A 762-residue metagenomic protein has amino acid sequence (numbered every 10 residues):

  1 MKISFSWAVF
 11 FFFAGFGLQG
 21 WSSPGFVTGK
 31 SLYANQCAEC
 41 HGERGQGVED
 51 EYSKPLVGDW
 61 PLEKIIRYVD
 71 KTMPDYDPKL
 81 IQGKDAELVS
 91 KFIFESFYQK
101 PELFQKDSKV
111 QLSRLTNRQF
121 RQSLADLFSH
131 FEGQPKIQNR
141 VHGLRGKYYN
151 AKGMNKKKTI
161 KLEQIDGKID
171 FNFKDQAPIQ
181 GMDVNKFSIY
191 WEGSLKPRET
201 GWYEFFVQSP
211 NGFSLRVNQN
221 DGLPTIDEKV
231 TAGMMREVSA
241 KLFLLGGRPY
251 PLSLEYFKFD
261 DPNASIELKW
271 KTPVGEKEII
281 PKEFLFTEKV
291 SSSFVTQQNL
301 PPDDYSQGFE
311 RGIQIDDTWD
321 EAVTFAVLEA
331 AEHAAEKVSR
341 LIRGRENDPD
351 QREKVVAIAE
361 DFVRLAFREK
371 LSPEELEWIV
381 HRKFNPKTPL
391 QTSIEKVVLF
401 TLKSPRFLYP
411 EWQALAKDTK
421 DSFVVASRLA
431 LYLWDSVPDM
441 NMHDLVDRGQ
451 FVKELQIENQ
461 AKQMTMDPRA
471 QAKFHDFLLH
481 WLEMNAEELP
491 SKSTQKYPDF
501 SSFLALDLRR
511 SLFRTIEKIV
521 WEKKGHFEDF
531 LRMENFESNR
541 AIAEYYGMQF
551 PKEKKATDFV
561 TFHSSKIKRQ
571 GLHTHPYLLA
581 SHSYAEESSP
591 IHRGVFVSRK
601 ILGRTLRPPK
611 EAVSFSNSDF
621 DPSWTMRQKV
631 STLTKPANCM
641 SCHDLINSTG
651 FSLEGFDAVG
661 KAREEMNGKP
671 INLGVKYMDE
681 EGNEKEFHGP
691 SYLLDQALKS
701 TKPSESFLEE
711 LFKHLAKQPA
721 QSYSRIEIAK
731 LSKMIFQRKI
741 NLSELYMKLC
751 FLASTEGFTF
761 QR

Functional and structural regions predicted by a protein language model:
W7-G17: Bacterial N-terminal signal peptides
L18-L32, D77, S108-S113, N617-L633: Electrostatic cytochrome c docking/interface patches
P24-F26, K30-P55, K79, E95-L103 (+1 more regions): Periplasmic/extracellular electron-transfer cofactor-ligation site, primarily the c-type cytochrome heme-c attachment
K30, G42-P74, F384, G650-P670: Gly/Gly-Pro-rich "capping" loops immediately C-terminal to redox-active cysteine motifs in periplasmic/lumenal
A34, I81-N139, C750-R762: Flexible coil segments in periplasmic/lumen-exposed cytochrome c-class electron-transfer proteins
V48-G58, I66-V110, H714-A720: Axial heme c-ligation environment in periplasmic c-type cytochrome domains
F128-S129, K136-I137, S291-L715, R725-R762: Active-site substrate-binding loop specific to GH73 endo-beta-N-acetylglucosaminidase modules in bacterial autolysins
Q134-D303: Acidic/polar, compositionally biased interaction segments
